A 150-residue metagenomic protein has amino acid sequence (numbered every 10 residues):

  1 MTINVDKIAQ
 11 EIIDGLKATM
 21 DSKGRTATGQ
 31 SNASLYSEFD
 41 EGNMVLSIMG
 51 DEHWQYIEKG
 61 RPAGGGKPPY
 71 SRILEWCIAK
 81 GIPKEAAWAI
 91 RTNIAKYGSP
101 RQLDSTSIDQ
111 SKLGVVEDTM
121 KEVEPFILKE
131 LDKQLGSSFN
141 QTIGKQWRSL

Functional and structural regions predicted by a protein language model:
M1-E38: Charge-rich, low-complexity N-terminal segments
Q30-L150: Charged, low-complexity interaction tracts
